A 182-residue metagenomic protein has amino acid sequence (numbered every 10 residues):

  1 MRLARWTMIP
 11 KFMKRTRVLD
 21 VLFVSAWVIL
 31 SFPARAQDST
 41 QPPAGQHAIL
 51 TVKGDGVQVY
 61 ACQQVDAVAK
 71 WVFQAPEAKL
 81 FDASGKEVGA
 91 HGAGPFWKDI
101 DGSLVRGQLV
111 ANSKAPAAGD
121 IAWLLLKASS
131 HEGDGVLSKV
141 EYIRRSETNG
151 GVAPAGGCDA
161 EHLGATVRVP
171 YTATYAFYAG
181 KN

Functional and structural regions predicted by a protein language model:
M1, P10-M13, S31, V140: General helical secondary-structure elements
L3-L22: Bacterial N-terminal signal peptides that target proteins for export
D20-S31: Bacterial N-terminal signal peptides
F32-A36: Sec/Tat signal peptide C-region and signal peptidase I cleavage site
Q37-A61, D66-N182: Primary mode marks residue(s) on the alpha4-beta5-alpha5 output face of response regulator receiver
